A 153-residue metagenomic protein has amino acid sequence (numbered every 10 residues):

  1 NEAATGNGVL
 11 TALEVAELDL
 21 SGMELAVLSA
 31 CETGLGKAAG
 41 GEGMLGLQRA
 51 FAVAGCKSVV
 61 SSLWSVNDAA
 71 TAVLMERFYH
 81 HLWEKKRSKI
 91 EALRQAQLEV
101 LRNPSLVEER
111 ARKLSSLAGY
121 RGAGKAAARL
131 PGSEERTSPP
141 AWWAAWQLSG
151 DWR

Functional and structural regions predicted by a protein language model:
N1-R153: Catalytic cores of enzymes
